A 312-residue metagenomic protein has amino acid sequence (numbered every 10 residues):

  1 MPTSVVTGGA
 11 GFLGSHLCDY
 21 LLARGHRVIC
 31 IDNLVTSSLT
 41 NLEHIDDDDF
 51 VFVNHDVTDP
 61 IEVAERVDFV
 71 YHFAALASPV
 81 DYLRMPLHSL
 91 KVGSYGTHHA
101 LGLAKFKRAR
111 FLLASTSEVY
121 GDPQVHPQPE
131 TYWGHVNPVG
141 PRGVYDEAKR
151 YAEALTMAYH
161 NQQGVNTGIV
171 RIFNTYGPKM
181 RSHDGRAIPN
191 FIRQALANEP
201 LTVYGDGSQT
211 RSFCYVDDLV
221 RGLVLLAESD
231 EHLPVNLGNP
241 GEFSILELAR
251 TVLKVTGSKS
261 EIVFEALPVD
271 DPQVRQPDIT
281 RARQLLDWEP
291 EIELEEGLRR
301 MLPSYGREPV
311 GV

Functional and structural regions predicted by a protein language model:
M1-T175, D217, L223, I292 (+1 more regions): N-terminal Rossmann-like NAD(P)+-binding domain of SDR-like oxidoreductases, especially those catalyzing
A10, S117, K179, G207 (+1 more regions): Acidic beta-to-alpha connecting loop that harbors the catalytic carboxylate
L17, H55, H99, N174 (+1 more regions): C-terminal substrate-binding subdomain of Rossmann-fold SDR/epimerase-dehydratase oxidoreductases
L39-L42, E153, P189, L246 (+2 more regions): Short, surface-exposed alpha-helical segments at coil->helix boundaries
R84-M85, K179-D184: Short, solvent-exposed loop/turn segments at secondary-structure boundaries
G93, A148, D184-G185, R275: Short, conserved glycine- and acidic-residue-centered signature motifs in active-site or ligand-binding loops
H126-P127, S182-N190: A glycine/serine/threonine-rich, flexible loop-to-helix segment that serves as the NAD(P) cofactor-binding "lid"
